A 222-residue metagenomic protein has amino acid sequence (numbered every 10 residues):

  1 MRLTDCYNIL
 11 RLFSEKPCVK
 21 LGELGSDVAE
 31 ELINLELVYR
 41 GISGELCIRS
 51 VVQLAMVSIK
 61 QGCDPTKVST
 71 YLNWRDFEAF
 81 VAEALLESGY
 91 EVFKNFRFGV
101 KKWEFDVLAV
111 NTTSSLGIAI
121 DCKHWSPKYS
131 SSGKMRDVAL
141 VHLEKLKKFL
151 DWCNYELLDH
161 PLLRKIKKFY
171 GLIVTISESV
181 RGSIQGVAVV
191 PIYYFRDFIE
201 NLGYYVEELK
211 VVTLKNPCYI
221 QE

Functional and structural regions predicted by a protein language model:
M1-F105, A109-E222: Intrinsically disordered, low-complexity Ser/Thr/Pro/Gly-rich regulatory segments
